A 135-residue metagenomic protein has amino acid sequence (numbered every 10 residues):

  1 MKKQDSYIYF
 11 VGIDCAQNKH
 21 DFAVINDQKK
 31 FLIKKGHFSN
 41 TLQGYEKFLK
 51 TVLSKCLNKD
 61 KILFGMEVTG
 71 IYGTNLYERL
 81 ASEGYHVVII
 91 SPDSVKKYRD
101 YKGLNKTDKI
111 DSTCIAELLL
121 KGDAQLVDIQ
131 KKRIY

Functional and structural regions predicted by a protein language model:
M1-Y135: Phosphate- and other anionic-substrate recognition elements at nucleic-acid/protein interfaces
